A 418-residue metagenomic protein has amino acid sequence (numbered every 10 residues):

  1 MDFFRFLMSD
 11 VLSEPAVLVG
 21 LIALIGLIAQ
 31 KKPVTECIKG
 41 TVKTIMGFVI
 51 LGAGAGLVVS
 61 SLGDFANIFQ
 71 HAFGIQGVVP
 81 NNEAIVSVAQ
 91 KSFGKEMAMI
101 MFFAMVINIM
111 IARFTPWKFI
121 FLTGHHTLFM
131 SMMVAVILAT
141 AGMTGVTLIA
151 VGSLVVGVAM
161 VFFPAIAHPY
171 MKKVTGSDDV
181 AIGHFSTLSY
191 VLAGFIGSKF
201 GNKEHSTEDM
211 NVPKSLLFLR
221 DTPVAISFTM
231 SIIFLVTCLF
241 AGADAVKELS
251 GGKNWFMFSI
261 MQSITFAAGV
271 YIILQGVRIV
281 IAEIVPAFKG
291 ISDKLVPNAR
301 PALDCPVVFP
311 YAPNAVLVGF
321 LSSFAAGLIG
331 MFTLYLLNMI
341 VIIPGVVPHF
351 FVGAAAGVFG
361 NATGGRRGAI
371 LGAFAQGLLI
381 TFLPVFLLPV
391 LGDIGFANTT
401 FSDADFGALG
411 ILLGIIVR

Functional and structural regions predicted by a protein language model:
M1-G54, E96-M99, F103, I107-F288 (+3 more regions): Signature of multi-pass transmembrane helix bundles
L7-V11, A89-E96, T115-G124, F309-L317 (+1 more regions): Short, amphipathic, aromatic/basic-enriched membrane-interface segments that mark the entry/exit of transmembrane
P15, E96, T144-G152, N314 (+3 more regions): Membrane-interface starts of transmembrane alpha-helices
G20-I22, I38, F65-A66, Q70-A84 (+3 more regions): Helix-loop-helix junctions within the multi-pass membrane cores of secondary transporters/permeases
G40, G47-A98: Membrane helical hairpin/interfacial module
S60, D64-N67, P384, L388 (+1 more regions): Juxtamembrane/transmembrane-helix interface segments of polytopic membrane transporters
F73-V79, M97-M105, H125-M132, S153-G157 (+4 more regions): Mid-membrane cores of alpha-helical transmembrane segments in multi-pass membrane proteins, especially transporters
H125-G142, F324-V385: Membrane-interfacial helix-loop connectors
